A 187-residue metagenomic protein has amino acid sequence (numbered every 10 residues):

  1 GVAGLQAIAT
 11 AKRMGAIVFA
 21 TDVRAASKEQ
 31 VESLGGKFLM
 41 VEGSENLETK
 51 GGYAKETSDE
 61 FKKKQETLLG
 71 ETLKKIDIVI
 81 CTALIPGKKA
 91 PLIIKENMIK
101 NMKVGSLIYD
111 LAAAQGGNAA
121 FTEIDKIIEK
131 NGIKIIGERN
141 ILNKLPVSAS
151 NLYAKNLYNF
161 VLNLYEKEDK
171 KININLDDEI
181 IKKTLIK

Functional and structural regions predicted by a protein language model:
G1-T72: Glycine-rich phosphate/diphosphate-binding loop of Rossmann-like nucleotide-binding domains
T10, Q30, T72, N101 (+2 more regions): Solvent-exposed alpha-helices and their adjacent loops that cap or buttress functional pockets in soluble metabolic
K12-M14, L34-K37, K95-N101, I124-I127 (+1 more regions): Short, solvent-exposed amphipathic alpha-helical segments in soluble enzyme and RNA/protein-processing domains
M14-I17, T21, V31-L34, V41 (+7 more regions): Change "in soluble alpha/beta enzymes" to "in soluble alpha/beta proteins
V23-A25, G43-S44, L84-I85, A112-G117 (+1 more regions): Short, ordered loop/turn segments at secondary-structure junctions
T49-V79, A83-K100, E138, P146-A149: A structured beta-alpha segment of the ubiquitous adenosine-cofactor-binding alpha/beta core
I78-I136: ADP-ribose/adenylate-binding Rossmann-like module
A119-K187: Adenosine-phosphate binding glycine-rich loop
